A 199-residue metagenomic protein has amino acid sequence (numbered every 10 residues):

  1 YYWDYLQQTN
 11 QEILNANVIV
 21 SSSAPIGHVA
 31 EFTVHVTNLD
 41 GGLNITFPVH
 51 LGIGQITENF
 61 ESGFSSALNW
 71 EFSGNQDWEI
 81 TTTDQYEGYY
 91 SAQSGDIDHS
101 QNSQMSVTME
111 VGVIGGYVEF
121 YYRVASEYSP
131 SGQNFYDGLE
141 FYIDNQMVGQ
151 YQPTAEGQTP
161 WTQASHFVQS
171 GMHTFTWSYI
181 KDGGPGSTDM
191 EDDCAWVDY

Functional and structural regions predicted by a protein language model:
Y1-A24: Intrinsically disordered, low-complexity Pro/Gly/Ser/Thr-rich segments with frequent PxxP/GP/PP motifs and embedded
I19-I53: Terminal connector regions
I56-Q101, G132-N134: Extracellular glycan-recognition surfaces and repeat-rich motifs
F60, V111, G116-S126, H173-G183: Extracellular beta-strand-rich recognition modules
A92-G112, Y117, T159-S165, V197: Short beta-strands within extracellular/lumenal beta-sheet-rich domains
N102-Q104, Q133, D182-Y199: Extracellular carbohydrate recognition
S131-Q146: Short, surface-exposed beta-strand/strand-loop-strand elements in extracellular ectodomains
I143-M172: Extracellular carbohydrate recognition and processing domains and analogous Trp-centered ligand-binding platforms
